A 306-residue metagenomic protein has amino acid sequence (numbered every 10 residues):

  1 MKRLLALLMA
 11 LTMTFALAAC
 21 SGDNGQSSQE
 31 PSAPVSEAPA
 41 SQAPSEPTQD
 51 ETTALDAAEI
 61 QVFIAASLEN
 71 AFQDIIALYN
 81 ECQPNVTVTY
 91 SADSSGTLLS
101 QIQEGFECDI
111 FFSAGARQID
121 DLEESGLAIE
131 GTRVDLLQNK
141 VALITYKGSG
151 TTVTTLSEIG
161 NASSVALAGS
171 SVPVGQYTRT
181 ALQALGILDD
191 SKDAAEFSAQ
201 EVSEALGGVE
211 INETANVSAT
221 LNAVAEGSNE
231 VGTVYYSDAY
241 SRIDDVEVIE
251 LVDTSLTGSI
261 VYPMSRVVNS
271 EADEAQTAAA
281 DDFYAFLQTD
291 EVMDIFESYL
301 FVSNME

Functional and structural regions predicted by a protein language model:
M1-L11: Positively charged n-region of N-terminal signal peptides that target proteins for export
F15-A19: C-terminal motif of bacterial Sec signal peptides marking the signal peptidase cleavage site
S21-Q26, E30-A77, E81, G96 (+4 more regions): Exported/periplasmic ABC-transporter solute-binding proteins
Q83-Y90: A generic structural motif
N85, E107-C108, N229: Short, high-confidence coil segments that cap the C-terminus of an alpha-helix and link into the following beta-strand
Y90-S100, E107-E123: Ligand-binding clamshell of periplasmic/extracellular solute-binding protein-like
Q101-I102, A223: CheY-like receiver
G126, E130-V134: Central helical "cap/lid" subdomain
